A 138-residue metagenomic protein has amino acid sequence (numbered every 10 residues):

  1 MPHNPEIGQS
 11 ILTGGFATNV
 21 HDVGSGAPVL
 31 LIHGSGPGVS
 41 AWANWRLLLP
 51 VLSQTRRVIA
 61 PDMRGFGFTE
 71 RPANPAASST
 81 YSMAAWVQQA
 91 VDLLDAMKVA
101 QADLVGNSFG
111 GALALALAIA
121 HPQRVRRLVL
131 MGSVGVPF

Functional and structural regions predicted by a protein language model:
M1-A17: N-terminal cap/lid segment of alpha/beta-hydrolase-fold proteins
N4, T13, A60-V105: Active-site loop/oxyanion-hole signature of alpha/beta-hydrolase fold enzymes
F16-R71: Conserved HGGG/HGGXW glycine-rich cap/lid loop of the alpha/beta-hydrolase fold
G36, P72-A73, S78, L130 (+1 more regions): Flexible, active-site-proximal loop/turn residues at the rims of small-molecule/cofactor binding pockets and catalytic
W45-L49, P75-S78, H121-P122: Glycine-rich, phosphate-binding/catalytic loops in enzymes
M97-F138: Conserved hydrolase catalytic core segment
